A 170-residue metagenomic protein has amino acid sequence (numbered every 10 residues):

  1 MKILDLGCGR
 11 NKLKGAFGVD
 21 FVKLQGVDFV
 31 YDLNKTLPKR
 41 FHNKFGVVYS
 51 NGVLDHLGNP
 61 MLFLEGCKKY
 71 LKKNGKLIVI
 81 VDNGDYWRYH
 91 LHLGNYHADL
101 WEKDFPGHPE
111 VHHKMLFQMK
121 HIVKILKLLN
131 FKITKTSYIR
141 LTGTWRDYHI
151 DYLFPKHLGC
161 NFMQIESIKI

Functional and structural regions predicted by a protein language model:
M1-Y89, M119, Q164-K169: Conserved SAM-binding loop
G58-G66, K76-I170: S-adenosyl-L-methionine-dependent methyltransferase catalytic module, highlighting the catalytic core
